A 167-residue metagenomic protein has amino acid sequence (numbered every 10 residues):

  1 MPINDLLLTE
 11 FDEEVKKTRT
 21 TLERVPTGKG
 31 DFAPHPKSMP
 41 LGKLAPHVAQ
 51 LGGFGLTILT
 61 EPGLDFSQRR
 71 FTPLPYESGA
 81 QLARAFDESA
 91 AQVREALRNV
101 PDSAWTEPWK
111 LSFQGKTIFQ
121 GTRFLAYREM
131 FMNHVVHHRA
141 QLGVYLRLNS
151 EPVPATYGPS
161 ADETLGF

Functional and structural regions predicted by a protein language model:
M1-T9: Short, charged, low-complexity loops and linkers
P2-I3, E77-S78, A126: A ubiquitous short alpha-helical element
L8-E23, K29-T72, S112-F167: Short, contiguous alpha-helical
K17-T20, R24, E88, Q92-N99 (+1 more regions): Solvent-exposed, charged/polar functional surfaces in cytosolic regulatory/catalytic domains
T57, P62-D102: Helix-adjacent hinge/juxtasegments
E95-S103, V144, L148-E151: Alpha-helix capping at helix-to-loop junctions
N99-Q114: Acidic catalytic patch
